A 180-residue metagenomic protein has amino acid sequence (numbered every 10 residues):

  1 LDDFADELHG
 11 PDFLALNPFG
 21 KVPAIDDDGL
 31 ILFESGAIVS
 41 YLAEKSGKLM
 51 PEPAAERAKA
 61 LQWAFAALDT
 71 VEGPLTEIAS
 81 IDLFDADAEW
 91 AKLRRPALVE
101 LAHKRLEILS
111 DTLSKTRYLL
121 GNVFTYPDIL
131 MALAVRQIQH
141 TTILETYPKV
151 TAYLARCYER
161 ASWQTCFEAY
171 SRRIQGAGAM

Functional and structural regions predicted by a protein language model:
L1-P96, E100, S110: GST-like domain detector, emphasizing the conserved glutathione-binding G-site in the N-terminal thioredoxin-like
D2, Y126, Y170-R173: Short, solvent-exposed turn/loop segments enriched in Gly/Ser/Thr/Pro and often Arg
F19, K45, K115-T116, R160: Structured helix-beta-strand junction loops
A37, K149, S162: Residue-level recognition of oxygen-bearing side chains
A43, A134-V135, F167: Active-site-flanking alpha-helical
T70-E159: GST-like fold's C-terminal all-alpha helical module
Q164-M180: Terminal-tail/helix-coil boundary detector
